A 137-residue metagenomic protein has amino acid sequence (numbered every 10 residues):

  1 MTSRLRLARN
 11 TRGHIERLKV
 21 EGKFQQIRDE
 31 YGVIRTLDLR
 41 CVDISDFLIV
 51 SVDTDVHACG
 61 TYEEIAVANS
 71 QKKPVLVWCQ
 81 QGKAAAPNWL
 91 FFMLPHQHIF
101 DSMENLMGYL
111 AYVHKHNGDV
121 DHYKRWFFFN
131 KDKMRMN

Functional and structural regions predicted by a protein language model:
M1-N137: Conserved catalytic or regulatory cores that recognize and/or transform ribose-phosphate-containing ligands
